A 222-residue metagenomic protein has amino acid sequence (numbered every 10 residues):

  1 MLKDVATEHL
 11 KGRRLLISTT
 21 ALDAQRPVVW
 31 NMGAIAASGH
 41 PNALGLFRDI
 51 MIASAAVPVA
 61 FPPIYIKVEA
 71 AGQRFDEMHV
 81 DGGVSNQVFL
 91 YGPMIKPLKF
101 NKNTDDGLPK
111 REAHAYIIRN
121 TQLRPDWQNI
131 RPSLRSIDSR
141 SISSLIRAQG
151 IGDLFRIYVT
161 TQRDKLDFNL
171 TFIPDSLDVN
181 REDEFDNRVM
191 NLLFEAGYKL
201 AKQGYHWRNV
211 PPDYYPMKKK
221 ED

Functional and structural regions predicted by a protein language model:
M1-D222: Patatin-like phospholipase
